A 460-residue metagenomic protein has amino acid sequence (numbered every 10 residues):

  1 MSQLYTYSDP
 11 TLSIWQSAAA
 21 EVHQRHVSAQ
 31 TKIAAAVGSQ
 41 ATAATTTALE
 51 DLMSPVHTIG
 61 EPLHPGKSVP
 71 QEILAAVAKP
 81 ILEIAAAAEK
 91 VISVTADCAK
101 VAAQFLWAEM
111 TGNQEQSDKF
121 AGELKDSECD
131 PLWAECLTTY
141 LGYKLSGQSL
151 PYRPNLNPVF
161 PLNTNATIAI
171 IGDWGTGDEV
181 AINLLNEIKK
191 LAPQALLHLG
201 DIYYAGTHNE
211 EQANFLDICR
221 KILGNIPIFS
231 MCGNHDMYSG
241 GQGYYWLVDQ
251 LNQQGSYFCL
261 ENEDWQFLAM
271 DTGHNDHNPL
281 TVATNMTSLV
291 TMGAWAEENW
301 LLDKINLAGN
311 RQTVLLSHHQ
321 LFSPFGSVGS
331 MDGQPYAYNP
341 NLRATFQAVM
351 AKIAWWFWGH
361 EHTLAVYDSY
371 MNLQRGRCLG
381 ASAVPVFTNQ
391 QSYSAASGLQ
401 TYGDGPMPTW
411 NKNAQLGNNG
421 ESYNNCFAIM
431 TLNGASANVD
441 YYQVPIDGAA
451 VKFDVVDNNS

Functional and structural regions predicted by a protein language model:
M1-A195, L216, R220-S230, Y257 (+1 more regions): Acidic, histidine-bearing metal-coordination/catalytic regions of metal-dependent phosphoesterases
L124-A134, T138-P158, N209-T313, S327-W355 (+2 more regions): Extended active-site neighborhood of metal-dependent phosphoesterases/phosphodiesterases
I168-I170, A195-L197, F267-A269, V314-L316 (+1 more regions): Structural motif
D173, G200-D201, G233-N234, M270 (+2 more regions): Active-site glycine-centered loops adjacent to acidic/histidine catalytic or metal-binding residues that shape
G175-E179, Y204-N209: Acidic-and-aromatic substrate-binding clefts and catalytic sites of carbohydrate-active enzymes
L197-G200, H208: Aromatic-lined carbohydrate-binding/catalytic grooves of carbohydrate-active enzymes
H318-H319, H360, C378-G380, Y441-Q443: Active-site proximal loops enriched in glycine and acidic residues that flank catalytic Cys/His/Asp and coordinate
F322: ATP-dependent adenylate-handling ligase core
